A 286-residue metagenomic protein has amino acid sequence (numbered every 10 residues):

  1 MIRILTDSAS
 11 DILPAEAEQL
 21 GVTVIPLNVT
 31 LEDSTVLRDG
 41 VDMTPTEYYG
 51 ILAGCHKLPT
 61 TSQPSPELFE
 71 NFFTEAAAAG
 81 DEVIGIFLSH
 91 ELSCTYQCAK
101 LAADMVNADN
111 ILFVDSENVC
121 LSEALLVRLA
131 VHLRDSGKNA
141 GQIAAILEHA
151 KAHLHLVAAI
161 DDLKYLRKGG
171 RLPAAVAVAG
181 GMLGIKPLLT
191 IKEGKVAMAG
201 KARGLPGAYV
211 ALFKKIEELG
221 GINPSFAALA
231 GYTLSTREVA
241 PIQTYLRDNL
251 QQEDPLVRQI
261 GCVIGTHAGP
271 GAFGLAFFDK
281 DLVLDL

Functional and structural regions predicted by a protein language model:
M1, P59-T60, I86, E117 (+1 more regions): Short, contiguous strand/loop micro-motifs
M1-I2, G80: Local beta-strand N-terminus motif with an aromatic residue
R3, A9-T23, N28, S34-T35 (+2 more regions): Mixed-charge interfacial surface used for oligomerization/domain docking and macromolecular partner engagement
S34-G85, S89-A108: Class I S-adenosyl-L-methionine
